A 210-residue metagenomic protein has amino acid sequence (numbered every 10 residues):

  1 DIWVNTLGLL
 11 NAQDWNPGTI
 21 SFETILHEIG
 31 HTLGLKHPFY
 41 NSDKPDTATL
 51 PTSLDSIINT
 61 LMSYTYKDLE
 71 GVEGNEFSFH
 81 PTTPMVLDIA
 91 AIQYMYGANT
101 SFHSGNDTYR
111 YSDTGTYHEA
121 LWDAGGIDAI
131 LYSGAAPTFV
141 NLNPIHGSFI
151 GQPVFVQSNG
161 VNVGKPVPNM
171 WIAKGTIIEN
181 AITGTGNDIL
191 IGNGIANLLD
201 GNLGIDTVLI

Functional and structural regions predicted by a protein language model:
T6-I25: Short pre-active-site segment immediately N-terminal to the catalytic Zn-binding motif
L7-L10, L35-F39, K67-L69, Y96-T100 (+3 more regions): Acidic glycine-/aspartate-rich tracts in secreted/extracellular proteins
T19-P84: The catalytic-center signature of Zn2+-dependent metalloproteases
G74-T82, G115-Y117, K165-V167: Active-site rim elements
N99-A129: Surface beta-strand/loop "capping" patches
T100, F139-N180, I210: Acidic/polar low-complexity surface segments
Y109, L121, I130, V140 (+4 more regions): Hydrophobic "rung" positions of tandem beta-strand repeat architectures that form parallel beta-solenoids
G125, G134-A135, P144, I182-N187 (+2 more regions): Extracellular, beta-strand-rich repeat scaffolds characterized by small/acidic residue-biased motifs
